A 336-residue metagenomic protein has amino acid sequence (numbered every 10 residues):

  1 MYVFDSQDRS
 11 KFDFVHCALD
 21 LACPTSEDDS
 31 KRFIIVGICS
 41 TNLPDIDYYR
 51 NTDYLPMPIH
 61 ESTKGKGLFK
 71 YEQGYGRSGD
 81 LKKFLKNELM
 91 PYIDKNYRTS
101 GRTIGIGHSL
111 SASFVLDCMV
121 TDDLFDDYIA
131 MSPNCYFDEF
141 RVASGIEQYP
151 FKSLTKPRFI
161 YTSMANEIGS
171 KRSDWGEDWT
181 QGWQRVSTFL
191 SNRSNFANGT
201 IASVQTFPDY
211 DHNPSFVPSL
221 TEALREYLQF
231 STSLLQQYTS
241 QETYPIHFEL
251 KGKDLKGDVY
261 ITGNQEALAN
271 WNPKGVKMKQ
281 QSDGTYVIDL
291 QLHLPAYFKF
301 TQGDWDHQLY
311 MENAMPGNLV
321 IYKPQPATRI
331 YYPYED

Functional and structural regions predicted by a protein language model:
M1-Q241, L255-G257, T262-A267, Q281 (+2 more regions): Non-catalytic cap/lid and distal C-terminal segments of serine-dependent acyl enzymes
D53-L55, E88, A130, N270 (+3 more regions): Compositionally biased, intrinsically disordered/low-complexity regions enriched for serine, proline and threonine
N195, L319, T328-R329: Compositionally biased regions
Q236-T239, N313, P326: Residue-level detector of intrinsically disordered, flexible termini and proteolytic processing junctions
Y244-G252: A short, amphipathic beta-strand motif
K251-P295, G303-P324: Aromatic-rich carbohydrate-binding modules that target alpha-glucans
D254, P326-D336: Compositionally biased low-complexity segments at domain edges in trafficked proteins and select soluble regulators
